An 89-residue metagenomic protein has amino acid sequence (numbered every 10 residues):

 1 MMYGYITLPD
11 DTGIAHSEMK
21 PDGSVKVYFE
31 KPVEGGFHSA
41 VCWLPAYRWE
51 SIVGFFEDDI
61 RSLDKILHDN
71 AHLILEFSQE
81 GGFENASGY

Functional and structural regions predicted by a protein language model:
M1-H16: Negatively charged, low-complexity tracts enriched in Asp/Glu with abundant Ser/Thr
M2, G35-L44, G82-Y89: Alpha-helical membrane insertion/targeting regions
Y3-G4, Y28-F29, R61: Intrinsically disordered, low-complexity segments enriched in polar/charged residues with Gly/Pro, especially when
P9, S17, Y28-E30, D69 (+1 more regions): Compositionally biased, intrinsically disordered low-complexity segments
A15-F56: A short, structured beta-strand/loop element
V53-Y89: Acidic, low-complexity intrinsically disordered segments
